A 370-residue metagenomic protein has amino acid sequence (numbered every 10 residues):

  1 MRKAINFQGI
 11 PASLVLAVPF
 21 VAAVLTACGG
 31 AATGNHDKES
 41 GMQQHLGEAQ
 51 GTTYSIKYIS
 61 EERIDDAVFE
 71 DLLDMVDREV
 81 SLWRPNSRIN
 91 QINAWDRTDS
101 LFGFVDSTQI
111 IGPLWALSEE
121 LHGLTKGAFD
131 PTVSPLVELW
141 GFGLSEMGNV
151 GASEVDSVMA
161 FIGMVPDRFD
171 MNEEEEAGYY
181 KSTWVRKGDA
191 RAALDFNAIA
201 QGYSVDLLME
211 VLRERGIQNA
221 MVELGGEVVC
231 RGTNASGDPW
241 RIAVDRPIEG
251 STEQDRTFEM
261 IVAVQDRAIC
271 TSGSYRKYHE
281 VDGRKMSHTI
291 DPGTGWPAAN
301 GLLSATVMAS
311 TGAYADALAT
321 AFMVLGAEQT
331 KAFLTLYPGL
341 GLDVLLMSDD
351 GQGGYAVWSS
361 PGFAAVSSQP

Functional and structural regions predicted by a protein language model:
R2-S13, F20-P370: Mature catalytic core of soluble alpha/beta enzymes
